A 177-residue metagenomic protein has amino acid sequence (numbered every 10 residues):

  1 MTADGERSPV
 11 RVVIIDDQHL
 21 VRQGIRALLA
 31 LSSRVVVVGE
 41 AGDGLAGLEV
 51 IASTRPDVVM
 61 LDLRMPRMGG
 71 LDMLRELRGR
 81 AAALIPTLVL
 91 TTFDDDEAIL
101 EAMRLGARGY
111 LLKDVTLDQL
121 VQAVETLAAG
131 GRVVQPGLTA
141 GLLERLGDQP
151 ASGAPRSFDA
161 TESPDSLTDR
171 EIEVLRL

Functional and structural regions predicted by a protein language model:
R7-V21, I25-L29, L167: Conserved acidic segment of CheY-like receiver
V21, L61, P66-R67: The feature encodes the CheY-like receiver
R34-G42, V50: Short hydrophobic/Thr-rich beta-strand motif most characteristic of the beta2 strand and flanking loop of CheY-like
D43-A46, R67-R75: Acidic catalytic/metal-coordinating carboxylates
T54-M60: Active-site beta3 strand of CheY-like receiver
F93-D94: Short, conserved "switch-loop" micro-motifs in signal-transduction and mechanochemical regulators
A98-R104, R108-G109, D114-D165, D169-E173: Short, flexible helix-to-coil linker/hinge segments that flank and couple to helix-turn-helix
